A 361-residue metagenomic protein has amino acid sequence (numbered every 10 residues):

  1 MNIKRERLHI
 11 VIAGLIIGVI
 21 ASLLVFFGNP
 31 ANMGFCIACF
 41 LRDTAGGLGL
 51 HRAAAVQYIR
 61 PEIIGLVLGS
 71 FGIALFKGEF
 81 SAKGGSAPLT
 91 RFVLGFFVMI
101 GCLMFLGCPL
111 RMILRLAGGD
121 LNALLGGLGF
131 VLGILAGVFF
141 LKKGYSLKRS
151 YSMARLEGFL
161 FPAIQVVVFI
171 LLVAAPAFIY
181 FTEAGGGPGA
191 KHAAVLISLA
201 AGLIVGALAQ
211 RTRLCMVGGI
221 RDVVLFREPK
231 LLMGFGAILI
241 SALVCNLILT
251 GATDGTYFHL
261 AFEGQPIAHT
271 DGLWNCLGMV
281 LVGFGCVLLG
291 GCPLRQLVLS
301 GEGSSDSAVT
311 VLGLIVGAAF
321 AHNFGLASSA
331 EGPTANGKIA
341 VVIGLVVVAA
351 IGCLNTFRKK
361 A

Functional and structural regions predicted by a protein language model:
M1-A361: Membrane-interfacial helix-loop segments of redox and metal-homeostasis proteins, especially TM-loop-TM junctions
